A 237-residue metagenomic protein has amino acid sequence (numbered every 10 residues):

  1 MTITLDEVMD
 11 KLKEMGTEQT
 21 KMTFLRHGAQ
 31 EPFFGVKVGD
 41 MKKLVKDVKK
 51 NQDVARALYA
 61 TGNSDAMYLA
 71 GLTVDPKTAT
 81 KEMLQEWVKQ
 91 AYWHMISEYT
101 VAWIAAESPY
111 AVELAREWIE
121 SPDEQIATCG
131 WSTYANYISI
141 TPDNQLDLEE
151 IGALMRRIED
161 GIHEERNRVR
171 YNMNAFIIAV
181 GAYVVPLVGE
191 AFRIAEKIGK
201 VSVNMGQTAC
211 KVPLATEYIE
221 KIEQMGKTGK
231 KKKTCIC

Functional and structural regions predicted by a protein language model:
M1-C237: Alpha-helical scaffold domains
